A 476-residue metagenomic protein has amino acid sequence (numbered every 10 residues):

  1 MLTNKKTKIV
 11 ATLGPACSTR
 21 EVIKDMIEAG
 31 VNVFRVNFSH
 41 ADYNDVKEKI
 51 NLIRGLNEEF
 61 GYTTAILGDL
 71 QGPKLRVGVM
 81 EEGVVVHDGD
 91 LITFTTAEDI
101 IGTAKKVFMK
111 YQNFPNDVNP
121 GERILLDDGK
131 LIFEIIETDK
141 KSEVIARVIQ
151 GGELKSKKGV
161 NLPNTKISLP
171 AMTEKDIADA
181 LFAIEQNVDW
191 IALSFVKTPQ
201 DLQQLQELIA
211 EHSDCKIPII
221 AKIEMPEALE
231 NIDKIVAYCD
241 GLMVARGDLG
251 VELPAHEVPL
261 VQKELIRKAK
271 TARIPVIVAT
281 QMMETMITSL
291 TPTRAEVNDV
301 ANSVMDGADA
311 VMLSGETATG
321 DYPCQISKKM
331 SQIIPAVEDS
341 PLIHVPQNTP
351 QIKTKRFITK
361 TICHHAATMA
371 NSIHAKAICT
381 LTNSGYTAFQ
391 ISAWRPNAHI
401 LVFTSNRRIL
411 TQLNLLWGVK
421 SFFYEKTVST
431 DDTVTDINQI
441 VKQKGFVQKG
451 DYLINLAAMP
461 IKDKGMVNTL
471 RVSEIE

Functional and structural regions predicted by a protein language model:
M1-E476: Non-catalytic helical/linker scaffolds that mediate oligomerization, partner binding, and domain coupling around large
